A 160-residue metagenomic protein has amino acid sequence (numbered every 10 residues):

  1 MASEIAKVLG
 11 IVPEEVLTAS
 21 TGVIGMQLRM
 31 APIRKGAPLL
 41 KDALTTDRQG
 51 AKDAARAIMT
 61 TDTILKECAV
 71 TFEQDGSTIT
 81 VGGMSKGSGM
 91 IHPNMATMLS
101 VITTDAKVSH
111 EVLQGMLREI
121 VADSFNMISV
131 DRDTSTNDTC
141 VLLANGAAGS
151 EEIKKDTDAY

Functional and structural regions predicted by a protein language model:
M1-I5, L142-N145: Buried hydrophobic packing segments
A2-F125: Glycine-rich, mobile lid/loop segments that gate access to catalytic sites or pores
I120-M127, T139-C140, N145-A147: Membrane-embedded hairpin module used as a gating/binding unit in multi-pass transport and secretion proteins
C140, N145-Y160: A glycine- and small/hydrophobic-rich beta-loop-beta segment that serves as a flexible "lid/hinge" or phosphate-binding
